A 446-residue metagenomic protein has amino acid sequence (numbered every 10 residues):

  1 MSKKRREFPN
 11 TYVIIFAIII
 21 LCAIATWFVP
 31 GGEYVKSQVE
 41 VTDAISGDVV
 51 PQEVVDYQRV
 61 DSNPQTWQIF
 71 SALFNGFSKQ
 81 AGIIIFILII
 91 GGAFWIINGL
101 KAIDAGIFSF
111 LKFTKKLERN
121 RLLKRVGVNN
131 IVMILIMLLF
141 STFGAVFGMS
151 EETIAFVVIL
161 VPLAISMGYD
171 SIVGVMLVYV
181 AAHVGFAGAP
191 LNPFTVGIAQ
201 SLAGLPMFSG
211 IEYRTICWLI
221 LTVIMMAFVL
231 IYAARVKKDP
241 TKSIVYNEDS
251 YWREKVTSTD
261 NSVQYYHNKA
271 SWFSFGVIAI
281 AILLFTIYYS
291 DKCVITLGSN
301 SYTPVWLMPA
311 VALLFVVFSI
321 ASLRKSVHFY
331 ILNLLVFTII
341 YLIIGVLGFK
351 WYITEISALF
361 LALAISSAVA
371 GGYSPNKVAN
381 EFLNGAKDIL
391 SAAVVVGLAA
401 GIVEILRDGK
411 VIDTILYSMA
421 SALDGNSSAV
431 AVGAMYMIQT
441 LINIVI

Functional and structural regions predicted by a protein language model:
S2-E7, Y12, E212, W218-Y373 (+1 more regions): Long, contiguous bundles of hydrophobic transmembrane helices that form the permeation core of multi-pass
K3-I20, I83, L163-L177, H267-F275 (+1 more regions): Alpha-helical transmembrane segments and their helix-start/interface "positive-inside/aromatic belt" motifs in integral
T11-I20, D48-F113, L117-E118, I344-D413: Core transmembrane alpha-helical segments of multi-pass membrane transporters/permeases
I14-K36, I172-G185, A393-A400: Hydrophobic alpha-helical membrane-insertion segments
P30-N75, L122-V128, T195-S209, D239-Y266 (+3 more regions): Inter-helical loop and helix-membrane interface segments of multi-pass membrane transporters/permeases
L88, R119-I159, A393-G409, A420-I446: Hydrophobic alpha-helical transmembrane segments of multi-pass integral membrane proteins, predominantly secondary
L100-G144, D260-S274: Hydrophobic alpha-helical transmembrane segments of integral membrane proteins
F140-V157, A164-R214, W218, T222-L230 (+1 more regions): Alpha-helical transmembrane segments and, especially, the helix-loop junctions at the ends of these helices
